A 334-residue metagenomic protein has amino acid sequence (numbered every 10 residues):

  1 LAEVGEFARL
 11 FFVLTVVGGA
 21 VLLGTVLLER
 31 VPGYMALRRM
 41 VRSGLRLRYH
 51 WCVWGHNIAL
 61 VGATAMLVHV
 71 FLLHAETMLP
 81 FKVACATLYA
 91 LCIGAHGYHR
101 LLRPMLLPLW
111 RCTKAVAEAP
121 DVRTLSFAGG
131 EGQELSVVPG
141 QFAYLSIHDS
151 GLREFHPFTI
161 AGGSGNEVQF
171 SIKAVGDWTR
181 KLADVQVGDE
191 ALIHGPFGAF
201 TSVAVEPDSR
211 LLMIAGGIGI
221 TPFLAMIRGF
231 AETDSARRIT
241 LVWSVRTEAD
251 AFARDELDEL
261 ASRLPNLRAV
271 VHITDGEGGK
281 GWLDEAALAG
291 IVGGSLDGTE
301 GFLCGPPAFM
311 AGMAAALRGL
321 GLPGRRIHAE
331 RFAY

Functional and structural regions predicted by a protein language model:
L1-F12, R39-R46, W51-W54, A59-V68 (+5 more regions): Reductase modules of NAD(P)H-dependent flavoproteins
V13-L23, A63-L102: Alpha-helical membrane-embedded segments
A20-L37: Membrane-water interface of transmembrane alpha-helices
Y34-G44, A115, T159: Cytosolic, membrane-interface loops and tails of multi-pass inner-membrane proteins
R100, P104-H194, T201, S209 (+5 more regions): Ferredoxin-reductase
V205-S209, S295-D297: Short helix-loop-beta connector
R210-I214, E300-F302: Conserved beta-strand elements of the Class I
I220-E232: Histidine-anchored nucleotide/phosphate-binding helix
